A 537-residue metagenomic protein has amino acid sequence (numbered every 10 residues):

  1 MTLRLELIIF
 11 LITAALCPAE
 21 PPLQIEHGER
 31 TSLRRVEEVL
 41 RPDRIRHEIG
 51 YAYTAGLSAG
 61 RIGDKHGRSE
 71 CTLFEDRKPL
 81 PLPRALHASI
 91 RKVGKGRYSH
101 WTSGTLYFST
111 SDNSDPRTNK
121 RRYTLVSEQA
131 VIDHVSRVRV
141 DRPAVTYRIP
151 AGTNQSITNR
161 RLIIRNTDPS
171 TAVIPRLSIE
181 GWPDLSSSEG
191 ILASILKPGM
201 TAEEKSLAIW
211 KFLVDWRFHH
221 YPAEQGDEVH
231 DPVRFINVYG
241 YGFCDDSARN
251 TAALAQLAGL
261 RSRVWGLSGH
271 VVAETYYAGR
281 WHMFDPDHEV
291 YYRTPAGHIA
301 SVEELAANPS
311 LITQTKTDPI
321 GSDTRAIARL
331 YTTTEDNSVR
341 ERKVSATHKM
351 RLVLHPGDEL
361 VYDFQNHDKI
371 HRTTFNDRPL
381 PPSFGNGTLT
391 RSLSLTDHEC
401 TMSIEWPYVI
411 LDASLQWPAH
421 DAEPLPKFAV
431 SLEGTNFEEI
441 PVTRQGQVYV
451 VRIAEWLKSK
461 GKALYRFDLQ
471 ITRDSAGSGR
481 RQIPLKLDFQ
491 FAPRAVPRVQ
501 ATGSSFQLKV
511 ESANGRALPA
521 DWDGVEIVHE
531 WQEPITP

Functional and structural regions predicted by a protein language model:
F10-A19: Hydrophobic h-region of N-terminal signal peptides that target proteins for export in Gram-negative bacteria
P21-V131: Extracellular polysaccharide-degrading/modifying enzymes targeting complex plant/algal/animal polysaccharides
R148-Y239: Secondary-structure boundary elements
K211, R249-T317: Hydrophobic/aromatic-rich core segments of domains that either
W281, T294-T388: Alpha-helical and coiled-coil interaction segments, frequently adjacent to or embedded within charge-biased
P382-D412, Y449-R452, G524-E533: Short beta-strands within extracellular/lumenal beta-sheet-rich domains
A413-Q416, K462-R466, R473-P537: Exposed low-complexity, polar/acidic, P/S/T/G-rich flexible segments that act as propeptides, protease-susceptible
F428-G434: Conserved Ser/Thr-centered positions that define the repeating blades of beta-propeller domains
